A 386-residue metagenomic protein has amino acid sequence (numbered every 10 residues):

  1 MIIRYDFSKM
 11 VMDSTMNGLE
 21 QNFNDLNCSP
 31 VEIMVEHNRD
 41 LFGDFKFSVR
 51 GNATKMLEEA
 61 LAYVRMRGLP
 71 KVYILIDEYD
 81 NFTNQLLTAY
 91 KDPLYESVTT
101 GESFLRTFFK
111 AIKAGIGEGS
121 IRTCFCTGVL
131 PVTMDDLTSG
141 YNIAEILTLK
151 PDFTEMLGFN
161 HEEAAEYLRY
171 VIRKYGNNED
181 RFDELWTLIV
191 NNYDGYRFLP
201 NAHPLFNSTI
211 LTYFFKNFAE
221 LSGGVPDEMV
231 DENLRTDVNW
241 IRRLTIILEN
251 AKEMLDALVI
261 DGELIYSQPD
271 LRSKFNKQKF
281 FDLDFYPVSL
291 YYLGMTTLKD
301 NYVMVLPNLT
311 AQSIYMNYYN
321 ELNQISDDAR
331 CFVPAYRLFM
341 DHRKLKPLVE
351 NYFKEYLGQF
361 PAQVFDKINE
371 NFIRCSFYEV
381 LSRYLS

Functional and structural regions predicted by a protein language model:
M1-V72: P-loop NTPase nucleotide-binding core
I2-Y5, C124, I146-T148, M156: Conserved beta-strand scaffold positions in the cores of enzyme catalytic domains, especially in NTP/NDP-utilizing
S8-M12, D80-N81, V129-D136, F218-A219 (+3 more regions): Conserved nucleotide-binding/hydrolysis micro-motifs of P-loop NTPases
E59-G68, L94-R122: Substrate-engagement module of ASCE P-loop NTPases
G68-V98: Conserved P-loop NTPase "ATPase switch" module shared by AAA+ and STAND
L75-D77, R106-T107, I121-V129: Structural recognition of the conserved hydrophobic beta-strand(s) that form the central parallel beta-sheet of P-loop
T133-S139, L147-K216: Amphipathic alpha-helical segments of the small helical/lid subdomains adjacent to P-loop NTPase cores
A144-E145, P204-S386: Extended alpha-helical interface modules used as scaffolds for assembling large macromolecular complexes
